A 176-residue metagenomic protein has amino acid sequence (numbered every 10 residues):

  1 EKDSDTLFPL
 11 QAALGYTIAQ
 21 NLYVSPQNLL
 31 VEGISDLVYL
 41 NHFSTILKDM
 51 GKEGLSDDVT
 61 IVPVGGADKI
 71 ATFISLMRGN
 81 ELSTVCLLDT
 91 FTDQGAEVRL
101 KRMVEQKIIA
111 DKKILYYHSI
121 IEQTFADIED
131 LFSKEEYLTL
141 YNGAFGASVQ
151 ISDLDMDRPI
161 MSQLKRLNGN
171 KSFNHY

Functional and structural regions predicted by a protein language model:
E1-T92: RecA-like P-loop NTPase motor core
T92-H175: Activity-critical C-terminal alpha-helical subdomain
